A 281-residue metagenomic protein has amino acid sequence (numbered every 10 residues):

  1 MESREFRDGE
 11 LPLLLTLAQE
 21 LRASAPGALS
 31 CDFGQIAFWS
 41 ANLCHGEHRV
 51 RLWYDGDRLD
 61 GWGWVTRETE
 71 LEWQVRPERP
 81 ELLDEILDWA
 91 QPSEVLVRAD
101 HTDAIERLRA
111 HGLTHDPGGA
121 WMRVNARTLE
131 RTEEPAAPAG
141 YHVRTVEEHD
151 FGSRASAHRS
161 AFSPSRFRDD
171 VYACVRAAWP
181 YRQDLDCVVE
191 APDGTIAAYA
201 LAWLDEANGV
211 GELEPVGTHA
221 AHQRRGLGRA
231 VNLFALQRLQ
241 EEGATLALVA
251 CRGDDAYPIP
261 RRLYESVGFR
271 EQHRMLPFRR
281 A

Functional and structural regions predicted by a protein language model:
M1-Q35, P135-F167, T195: Short amphipathic alpha-helix that is part of the acyltransferase structural core
F6-G9, L21-Q91, P192, A197-H219: Conserved donor-binding loop and adjoining core beta-sheet/short helix segment in diverse acyl/aminoacyl transferases
A41-E47, A177-Q183, D254: Short loop/turn motifs at secondary-structure junctions and domain boundaries
V65-A139, L276-R280: Acyl-donor-binding surface of acyltransferase catalytic domains
R79-Q91, P215-H219, R224-E241, R261-S266: Conserved acetyl-CoA-binding loop-helix of GNAT-fold acetyltransferases
Q91-D100, L239-G253: Conserved GNAT acetyl-CoA-binding A-motif
M122-H142, T245-R261, V267-A281: C-terminal "cap" of GNAT-fold acetyltransferases
R159-P192, I196-A207, V216, A220 (+1 more regions): Phosphate-binding active sites in nucleotide-utilizing proteins
